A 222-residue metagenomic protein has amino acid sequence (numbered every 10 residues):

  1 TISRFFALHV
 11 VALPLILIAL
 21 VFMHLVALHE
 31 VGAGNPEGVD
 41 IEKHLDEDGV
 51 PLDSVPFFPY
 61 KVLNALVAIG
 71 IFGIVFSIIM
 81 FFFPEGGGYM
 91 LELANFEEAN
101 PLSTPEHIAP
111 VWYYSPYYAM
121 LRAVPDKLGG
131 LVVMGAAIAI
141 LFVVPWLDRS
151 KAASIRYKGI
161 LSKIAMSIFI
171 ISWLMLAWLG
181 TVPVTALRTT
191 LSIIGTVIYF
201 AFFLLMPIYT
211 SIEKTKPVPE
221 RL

Functional and structural regions predicted by a protein language model:
T1-L222: Membrane-embedded and interfacial regions of multi-pass energy-transducing membrane proteins
